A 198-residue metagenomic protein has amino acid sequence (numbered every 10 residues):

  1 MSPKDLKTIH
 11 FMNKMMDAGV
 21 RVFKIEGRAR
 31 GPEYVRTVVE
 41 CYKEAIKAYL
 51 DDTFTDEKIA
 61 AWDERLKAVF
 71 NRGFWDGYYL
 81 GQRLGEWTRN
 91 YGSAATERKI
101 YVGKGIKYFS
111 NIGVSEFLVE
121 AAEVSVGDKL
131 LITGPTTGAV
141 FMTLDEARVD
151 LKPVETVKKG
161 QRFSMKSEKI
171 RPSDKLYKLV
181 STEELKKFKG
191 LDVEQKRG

Functional and structural regions predicted by a protein language model:
M1-K24, R28-G198: Surface-exposed amphipathic alpha-helical tracts and adjacent flexible/coil segments at the periphery of soluble enzymes
